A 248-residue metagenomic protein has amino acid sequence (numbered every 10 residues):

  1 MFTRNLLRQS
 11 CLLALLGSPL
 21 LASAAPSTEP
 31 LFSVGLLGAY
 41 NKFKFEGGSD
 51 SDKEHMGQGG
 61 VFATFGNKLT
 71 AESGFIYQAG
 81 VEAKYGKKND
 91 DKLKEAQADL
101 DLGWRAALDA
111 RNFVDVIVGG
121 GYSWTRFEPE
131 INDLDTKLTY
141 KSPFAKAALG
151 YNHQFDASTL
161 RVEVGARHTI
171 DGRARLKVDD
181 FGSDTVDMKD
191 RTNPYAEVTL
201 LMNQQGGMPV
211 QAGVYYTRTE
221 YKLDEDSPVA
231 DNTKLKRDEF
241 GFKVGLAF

Functional and structural regions predicted by a protein language model:
M1-S33, A247: Cleavable N-terminal export/targeting peptides
L20, A24-A25, G60-A71, D99-D109 (+3 more regions): Outer-membrane beta-barrel proteins
A22-D91, G245: Short glycine/proline- and aromatic-enriched beta-strand/turn motifs that initiate or cap beta-hairpins
P30, K53-V61, F75, K92-A98 (+5 more regions): Residues that define the transmembrane beta-barrel architecture of outer-membrane proteins
G38-K44, V81-K87, A106, G120-E128 (+6 more regions): Transmembrane beta-strands of outer-membrane beta-barrel pores
K44-D52, K87-E95, R126-T136, G172-V186 (+1 more regions): Outer-membrane beta-barrel translocator domains and adjoining extracellular loop/strand segments of Gram-negative
A71-V162: Gram-negative (and chloroplast) outer-membrane scaffold detector with strong preference for beta-barrel transmembrane
T185-F248: Predominantly the C-terminal beta-signal and adjacent terminal strand-loop region of outer-membrane beta-barrel
